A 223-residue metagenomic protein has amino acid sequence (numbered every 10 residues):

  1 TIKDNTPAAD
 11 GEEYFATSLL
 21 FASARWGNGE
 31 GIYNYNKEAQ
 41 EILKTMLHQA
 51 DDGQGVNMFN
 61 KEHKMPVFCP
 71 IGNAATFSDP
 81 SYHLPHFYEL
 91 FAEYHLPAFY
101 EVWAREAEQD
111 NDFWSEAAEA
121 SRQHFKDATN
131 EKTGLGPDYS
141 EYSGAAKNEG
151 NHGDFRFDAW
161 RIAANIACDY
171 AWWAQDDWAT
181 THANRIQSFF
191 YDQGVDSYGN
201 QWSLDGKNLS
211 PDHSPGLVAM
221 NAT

Functional and structural regions predicted by a protein language model:
I2-G27: Aromatic-rich carbohydrate-recognition surfaces in CAZymes
T6-D10, Y33-M220: Extended ligand-binding clefts on enzyme/binding-domain cores
